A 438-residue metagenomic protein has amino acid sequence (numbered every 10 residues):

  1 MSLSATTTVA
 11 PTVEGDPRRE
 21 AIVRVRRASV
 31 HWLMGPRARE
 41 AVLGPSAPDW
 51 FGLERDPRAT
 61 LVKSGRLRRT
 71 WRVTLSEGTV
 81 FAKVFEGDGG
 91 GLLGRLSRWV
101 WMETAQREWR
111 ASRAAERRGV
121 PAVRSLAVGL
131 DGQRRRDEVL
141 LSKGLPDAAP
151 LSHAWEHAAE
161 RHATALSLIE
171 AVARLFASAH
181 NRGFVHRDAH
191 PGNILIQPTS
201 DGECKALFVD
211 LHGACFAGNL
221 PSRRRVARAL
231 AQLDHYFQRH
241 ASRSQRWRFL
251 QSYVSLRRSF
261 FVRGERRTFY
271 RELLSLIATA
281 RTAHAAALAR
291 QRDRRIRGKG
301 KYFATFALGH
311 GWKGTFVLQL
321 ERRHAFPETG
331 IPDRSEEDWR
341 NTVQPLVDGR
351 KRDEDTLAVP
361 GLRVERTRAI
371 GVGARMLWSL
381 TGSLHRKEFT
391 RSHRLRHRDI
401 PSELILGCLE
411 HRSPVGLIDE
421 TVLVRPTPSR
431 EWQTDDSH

Functional and structural regions predicted by a protein language model:
M1-A47, G264-P332: Non-catalytic N-terminal targeting/anchoring module and adjacent flexible stem/linker that precedes the structured
P45-L151, R174-R182, H186, T279 (+2 more regions): Conserved ATP-binding subdomain of kinase catalytic cores across diverse folds
R95-V100, E156-R161, H212-S222, D234 (+2 more regions): Short helix/strand-bridging catalytic loops that position acidic/His residues to coordinate divalent metals and engage
A189-I196: Hydrophobic residue at the +6 position relative to the catalytic HRD Asp in the kinase catalytic loop
I196-E203: Activation-loop N-terminal segment of eukaryotic-like protein kinases
C204-E272: C-lobe/activation-segment region of protein kinase-like
